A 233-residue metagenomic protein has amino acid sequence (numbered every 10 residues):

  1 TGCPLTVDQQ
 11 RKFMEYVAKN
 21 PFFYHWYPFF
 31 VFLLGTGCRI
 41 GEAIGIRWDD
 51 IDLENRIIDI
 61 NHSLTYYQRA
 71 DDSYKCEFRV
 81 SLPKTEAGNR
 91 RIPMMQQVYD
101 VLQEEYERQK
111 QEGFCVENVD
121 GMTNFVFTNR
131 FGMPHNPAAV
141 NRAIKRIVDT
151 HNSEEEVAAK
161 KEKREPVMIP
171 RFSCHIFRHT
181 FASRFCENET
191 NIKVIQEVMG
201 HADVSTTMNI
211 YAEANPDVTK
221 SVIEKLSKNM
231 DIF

Functional and structural regions predicted by a protein language model:
T1-I40, I44-I46, L53-E54, T65 (+3 more regions): Basic, Lys/Arg- and aromatic-enriched nucleic-acid-binding interface segment
G2-T6, D59, Q68-R69, V80-E104 (+1 more regions): C-terminal catalytic core of Y-nucleophile DNA break-rejoin enzymes
E15-W26, I92, R108-E117, M122-P134 (+2 more regions): Short, basic (Lys/Arg/His-rich) helix/loop patches that form interaction surfaces in the mid-to-C-terminal regions
T36, T85, T128, T180 (+1 more regions): Ser/Thr-centric signal marking residues that sit in or immediately flank functional binding/regulatory motifs
N55, Y66-N89, Q96-V98, V157-R164 (+1 more regions): C-terminal secondary-structure termini that scaffold catalytic or DNA-interacting sites
L64-Y66, Y99, T180, M199-K225: Catalytic-site neighborhood detector that most strongly recognizes the C-terminal catalytic loop/helix of tyrosine
